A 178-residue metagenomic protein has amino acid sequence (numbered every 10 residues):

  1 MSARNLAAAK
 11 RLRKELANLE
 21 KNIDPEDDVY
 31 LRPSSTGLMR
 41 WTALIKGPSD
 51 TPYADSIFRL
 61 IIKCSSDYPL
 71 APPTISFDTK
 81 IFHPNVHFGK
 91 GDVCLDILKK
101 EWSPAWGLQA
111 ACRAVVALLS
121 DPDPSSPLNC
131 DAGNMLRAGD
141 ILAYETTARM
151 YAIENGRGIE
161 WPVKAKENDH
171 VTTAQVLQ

Functional and structural regions predicted by a protein language model:
M1-Q178: UBC/E2-like fold recognition across ubiquitin and ubiquitin-like conjugation systems, capturing catalytically active
